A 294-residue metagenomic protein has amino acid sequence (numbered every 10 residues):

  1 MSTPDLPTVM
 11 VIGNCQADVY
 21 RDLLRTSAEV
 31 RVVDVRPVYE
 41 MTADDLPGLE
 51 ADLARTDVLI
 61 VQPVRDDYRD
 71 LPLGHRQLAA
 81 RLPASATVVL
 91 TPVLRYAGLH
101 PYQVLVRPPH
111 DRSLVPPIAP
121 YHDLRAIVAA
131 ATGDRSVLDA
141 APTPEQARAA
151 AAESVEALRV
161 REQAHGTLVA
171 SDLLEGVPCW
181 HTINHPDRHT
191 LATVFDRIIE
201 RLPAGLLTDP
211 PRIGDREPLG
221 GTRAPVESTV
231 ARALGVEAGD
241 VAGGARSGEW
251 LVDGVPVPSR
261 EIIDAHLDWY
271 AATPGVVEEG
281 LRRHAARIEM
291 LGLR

Functional and structural regions predicted by a protein language model:
M1-R294: Extracellular glycan-modifying ectodomains
